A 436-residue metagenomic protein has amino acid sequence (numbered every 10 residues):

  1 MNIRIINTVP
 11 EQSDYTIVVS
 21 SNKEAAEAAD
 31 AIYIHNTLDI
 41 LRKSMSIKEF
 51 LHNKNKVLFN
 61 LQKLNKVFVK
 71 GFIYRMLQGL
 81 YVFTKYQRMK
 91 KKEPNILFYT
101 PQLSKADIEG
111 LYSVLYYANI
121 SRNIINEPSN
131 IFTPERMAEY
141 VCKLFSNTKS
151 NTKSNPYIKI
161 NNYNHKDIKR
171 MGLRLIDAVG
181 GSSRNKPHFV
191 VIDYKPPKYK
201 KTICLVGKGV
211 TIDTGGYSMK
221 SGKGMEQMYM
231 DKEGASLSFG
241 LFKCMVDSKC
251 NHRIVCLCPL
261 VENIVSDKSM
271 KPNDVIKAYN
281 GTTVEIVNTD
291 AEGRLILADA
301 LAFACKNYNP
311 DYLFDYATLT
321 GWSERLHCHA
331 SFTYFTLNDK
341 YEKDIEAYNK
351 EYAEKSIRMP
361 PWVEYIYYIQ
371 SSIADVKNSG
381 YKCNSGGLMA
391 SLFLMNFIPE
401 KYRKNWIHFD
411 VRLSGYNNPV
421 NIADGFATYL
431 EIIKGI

Functional and structural regions predicted by a protein language model:
M1-K200: Glycine-/small-residue-enriched capping loops at alpha/beta junctions
M1-S13, K23-E27, S121, A138-T148 (+1 more regions): A generic structural signal for tightly packed, nonpolar segments enriched in small/aliphatic residues
